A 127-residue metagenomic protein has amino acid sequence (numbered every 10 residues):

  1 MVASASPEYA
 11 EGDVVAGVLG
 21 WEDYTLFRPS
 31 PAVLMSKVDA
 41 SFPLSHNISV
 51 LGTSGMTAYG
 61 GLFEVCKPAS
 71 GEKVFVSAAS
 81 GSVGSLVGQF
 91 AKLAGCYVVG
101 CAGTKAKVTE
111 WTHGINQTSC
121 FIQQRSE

Functional and structural regions predicted by a protein language model:
M1-W21: Glycine-rich beta-strand-centered segment in the early N-terminal region that forms part of a ligand/cofactor-binding
V2-P7, P29-P31, Q124: Short loop segments at secondary-structure junctions
E8, Y24, K107: Flexible, glycine-rich phosphate/dinucleotide-binding loops and adjacent beta-alpha linkers at cofactor/substrate
D13, D23-T25, E72: Extracytoplasmic/periplasmic beta-strand context in beta-sandwich domains, especially the cupredoxin/COX2 CuA-binding
V18-L34: A structural motif shared across PLP-dependent enzymes of the aminotransferase-like
L19-D23, S41-S49: A glycine-/small-polar-enriched, mobile loop at the entrance of the PLP active site in fold-type I
V33-H46, G71-K73: Glycine/charged-rich beta-loop-alpha catalytic/anionic-binding loops adjacent to active sites
I48-R125: Mid-domain Rossmann-like dinucleotide-binding core that forms the NAD(H)/NADP(H) cofactor-binding site
